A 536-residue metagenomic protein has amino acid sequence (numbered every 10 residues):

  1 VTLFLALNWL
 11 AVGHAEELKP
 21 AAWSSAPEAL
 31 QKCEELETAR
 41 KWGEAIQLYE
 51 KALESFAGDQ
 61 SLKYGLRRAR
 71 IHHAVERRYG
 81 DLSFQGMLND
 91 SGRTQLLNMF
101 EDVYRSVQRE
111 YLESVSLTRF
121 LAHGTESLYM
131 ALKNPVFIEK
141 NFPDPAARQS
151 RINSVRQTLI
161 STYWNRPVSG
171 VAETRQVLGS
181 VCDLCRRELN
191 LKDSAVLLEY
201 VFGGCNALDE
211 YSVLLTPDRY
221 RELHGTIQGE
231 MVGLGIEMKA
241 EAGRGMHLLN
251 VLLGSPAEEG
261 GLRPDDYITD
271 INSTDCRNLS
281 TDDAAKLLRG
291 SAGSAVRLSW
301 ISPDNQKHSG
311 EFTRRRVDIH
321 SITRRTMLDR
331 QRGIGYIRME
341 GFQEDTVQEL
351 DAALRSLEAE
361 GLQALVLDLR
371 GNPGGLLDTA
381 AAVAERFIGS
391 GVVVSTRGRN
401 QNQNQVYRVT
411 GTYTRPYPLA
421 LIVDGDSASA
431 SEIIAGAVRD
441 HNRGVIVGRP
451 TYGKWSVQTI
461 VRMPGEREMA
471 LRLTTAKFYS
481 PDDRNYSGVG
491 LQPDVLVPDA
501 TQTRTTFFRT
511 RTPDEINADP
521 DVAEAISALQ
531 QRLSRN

Functional and structural regions predicted by a protein language model:
V1-N8: Bacterial N-terminal signal peptides
W9-E17: Signal peptide processing junction and immediate N-terminal pro/mature segment of secreted/exported proteins
E16-S212: Terminal targeting/pro-maturation regions of precursor/exported proteins
E34-A39, L53, R187-D193, L215-D218 (+4 more regions): Cleft-lining beta-strand/loop regions that shape enzyme active-site pockets
K51-S55, D102, S106-S114, H123 (+18 more regions): Structured segments of extracytoplasmic/periplasmic soluble domains in secreted or envelope-associated proteins
N89, R93, R109-E110, M130 (+7 more regions): PDZ/PDZ-like domain segments forming the peptide/carboxylate-binding groove, activating on the N-terminal beta-strands
H123, S194, E199-F202, L208-N250: PDZ/PDZ-like peptide-tail recognition elements
A470, Y479-N536: Conserved functional hotspot residues or short segments at active or partner-binding sites across diverse domains
